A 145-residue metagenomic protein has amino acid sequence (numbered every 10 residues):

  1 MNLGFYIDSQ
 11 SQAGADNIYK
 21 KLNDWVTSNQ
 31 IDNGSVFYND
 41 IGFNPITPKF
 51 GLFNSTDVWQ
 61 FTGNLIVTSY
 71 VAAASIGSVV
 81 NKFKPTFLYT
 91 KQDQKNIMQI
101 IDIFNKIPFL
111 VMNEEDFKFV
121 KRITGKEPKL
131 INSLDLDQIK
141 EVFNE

Functional and structural regions predicted by a protein language model:
M1-N64, K129-E145: N-terminal pre-catalytic "stem/leader" segment of glycosyltransferase-like enzymes
F5, V36, F87, F109-V111: Structural beta-sheet core signal
I18-L22, V79-F83, I100-D102, I123-K126: Short, glycine/charged-enriched secondary-structure capping and boundary segments
L22-Q30, A73-G77, V120-T124: Hydrophobic, Leu/Ile/Phe/Ala-enriched alpha-helical segments that form helix-helix packing faces
G42-P108, E115-D116: Extended catalytic core of nucleotide-activated donor transferases of GT-like folds
S75, P108-K140: A short, active-site helix/loop in glycosyltransferases that binds the activated sugar's phosphate group
Q94-D102, F119-R122, D137-N144: Short, charged, surface-exposed secondary-structure boundary motifs
